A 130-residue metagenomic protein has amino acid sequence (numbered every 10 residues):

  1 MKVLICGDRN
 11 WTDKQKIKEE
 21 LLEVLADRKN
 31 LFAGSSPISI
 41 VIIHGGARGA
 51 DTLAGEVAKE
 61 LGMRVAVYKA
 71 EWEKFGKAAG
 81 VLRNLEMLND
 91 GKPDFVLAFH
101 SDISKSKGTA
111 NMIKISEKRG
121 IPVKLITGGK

Functional and structural regions predicted by a protein language model:
M1-K16: Glycine-rich phosphate-binding "P-loop"
T12-K130: Acidic/glycine-enriched connector segments
